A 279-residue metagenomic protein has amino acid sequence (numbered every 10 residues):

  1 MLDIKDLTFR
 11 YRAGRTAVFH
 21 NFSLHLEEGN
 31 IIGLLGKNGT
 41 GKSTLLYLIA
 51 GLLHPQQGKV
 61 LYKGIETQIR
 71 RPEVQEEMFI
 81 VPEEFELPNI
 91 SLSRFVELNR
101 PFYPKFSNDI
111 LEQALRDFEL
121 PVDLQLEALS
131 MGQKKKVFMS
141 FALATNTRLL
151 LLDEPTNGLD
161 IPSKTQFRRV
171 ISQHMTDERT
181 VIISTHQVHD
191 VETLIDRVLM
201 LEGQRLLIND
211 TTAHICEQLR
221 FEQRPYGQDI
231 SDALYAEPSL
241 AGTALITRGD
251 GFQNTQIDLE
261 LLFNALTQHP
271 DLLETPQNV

Functional and structural regions predicted by a protein language model:
M1-I4, T8-N21, E28: A short, flexible loop at the N-terminus of ABC-type nucleotide-binding domains that lies
L35-K37: The feature captures the beta-strand-to-loop junction immediately N-terminal to the Walker
A50: Helix-to-loop junction immediately C-terminal to a conserved catalytic motif
G58-I69, E73-V74: Conserved ABC transporter NBD signature motif
I80-V137: ABC-family P-loop ATPase nucleotide-binding domains
L150-E154: Catalytic Walker B motif of ABC-type/P-loop ATPase nucleotide-binding domains
T156-D160: Short loop immediately C-terminal to the Walker-B catalytic DE motif in ABC-type ATPase nucleotide-binding domains
Q166-I182, H186-T247: ABC transporter nucleotide-binding domain
